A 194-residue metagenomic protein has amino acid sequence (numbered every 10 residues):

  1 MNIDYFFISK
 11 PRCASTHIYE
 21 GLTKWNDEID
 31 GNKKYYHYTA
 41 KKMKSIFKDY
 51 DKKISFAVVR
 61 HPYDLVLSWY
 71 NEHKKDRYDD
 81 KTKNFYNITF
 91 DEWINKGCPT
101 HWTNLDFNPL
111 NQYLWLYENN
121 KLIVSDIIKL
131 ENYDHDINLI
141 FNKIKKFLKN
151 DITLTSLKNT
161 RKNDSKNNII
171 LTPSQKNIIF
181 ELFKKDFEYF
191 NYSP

Functional and structural regions predicted by a protein language model:
M1-P194: Membrane-interface amphipathic segments in extracytoplasmic regions
